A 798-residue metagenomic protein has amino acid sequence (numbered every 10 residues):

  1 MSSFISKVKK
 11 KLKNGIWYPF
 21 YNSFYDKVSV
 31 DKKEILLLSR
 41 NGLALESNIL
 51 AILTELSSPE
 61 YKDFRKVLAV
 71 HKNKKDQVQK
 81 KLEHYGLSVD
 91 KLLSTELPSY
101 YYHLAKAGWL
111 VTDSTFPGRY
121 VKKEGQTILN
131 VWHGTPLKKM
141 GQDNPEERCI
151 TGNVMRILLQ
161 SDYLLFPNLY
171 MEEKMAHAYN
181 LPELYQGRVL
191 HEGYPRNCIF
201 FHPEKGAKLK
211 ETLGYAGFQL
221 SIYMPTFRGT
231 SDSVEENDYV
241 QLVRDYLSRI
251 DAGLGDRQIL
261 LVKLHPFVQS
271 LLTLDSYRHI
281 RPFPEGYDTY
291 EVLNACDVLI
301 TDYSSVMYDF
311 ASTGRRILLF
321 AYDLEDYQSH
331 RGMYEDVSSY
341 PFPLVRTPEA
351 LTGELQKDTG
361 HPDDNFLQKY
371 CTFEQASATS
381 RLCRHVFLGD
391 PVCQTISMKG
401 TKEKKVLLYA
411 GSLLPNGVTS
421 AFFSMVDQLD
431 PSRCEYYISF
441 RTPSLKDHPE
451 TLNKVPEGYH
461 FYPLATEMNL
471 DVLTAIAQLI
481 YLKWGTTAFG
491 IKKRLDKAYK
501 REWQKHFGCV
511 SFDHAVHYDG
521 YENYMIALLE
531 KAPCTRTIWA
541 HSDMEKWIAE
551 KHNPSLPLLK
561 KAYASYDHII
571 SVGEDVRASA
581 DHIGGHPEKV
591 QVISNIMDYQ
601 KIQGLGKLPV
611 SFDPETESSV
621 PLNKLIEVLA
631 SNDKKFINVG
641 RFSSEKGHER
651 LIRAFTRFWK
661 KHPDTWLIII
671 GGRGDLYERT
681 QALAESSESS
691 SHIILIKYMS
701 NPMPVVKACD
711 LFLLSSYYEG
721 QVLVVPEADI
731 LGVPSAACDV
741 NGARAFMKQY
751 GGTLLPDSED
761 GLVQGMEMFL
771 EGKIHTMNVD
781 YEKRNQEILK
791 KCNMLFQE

Functional and structural regions predicted by a protein language model:
K32-L38, A216-D232, K404-G411, E615-K646 (+1 more regions): Conserved donor-binding/catalytic core segment of Leloir-type glycosyltransferases
S47-A51, S231-Y246, G417-S424, K634-R657 (+1 more regions): A conserved mid-protein helix/loop that constitutes part of the nucleotide-sugar donor-binding site
K72-N73, I259-V268, S439-K446, V639 (+1 more regions): Glycosyltransferase donor-sugar binding loop
Y85-L87, G255, V268-E285, Y459-P463 (+1 more regions): Nucleotide-activated donor-binding/catalytic signature segment of Leloir-type glycosyltransferases, i.e., the conserved
Y163-Q186, M525-I526, S565-V592, M597-G604: A short, active-site helix/loop in glycosyltransferases that binds the activated sugar's phosphate group
L299-I300, R316-Y327, V725, P734-A737: Short hydrophobic beta-strand element within catalytic cores of glycosyltransferases and related nucleotide-activated
P343-T347, Q749-D760, E767-G772: Conserved acidic donor-binding segment of nucleotide-sugar-dependent glycosyltransferases
Y717: Aromatic "clamp/platform" in nucleotide-sugar-dependent glycosyltransferases that forms part of the donor/acceptor
